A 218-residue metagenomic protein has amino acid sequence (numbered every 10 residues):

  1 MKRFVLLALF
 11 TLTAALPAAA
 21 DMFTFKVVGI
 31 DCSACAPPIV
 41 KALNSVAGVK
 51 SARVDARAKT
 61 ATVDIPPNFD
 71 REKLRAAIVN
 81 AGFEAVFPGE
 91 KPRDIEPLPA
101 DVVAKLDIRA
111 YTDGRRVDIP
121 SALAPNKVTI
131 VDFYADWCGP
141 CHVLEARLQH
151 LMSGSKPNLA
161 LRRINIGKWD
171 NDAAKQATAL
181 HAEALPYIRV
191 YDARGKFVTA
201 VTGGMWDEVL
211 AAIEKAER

Functional and structural regions predicted by a protein language model:
V5-A15: Bacterial N-terminal signal peptides
D21, I108-V128: A short beta-strand-turn-helix
T24-K73: N-terminal targeting signals for Sec/Tat export/insertion, comprising classic cleavable signal peptides
V28-D31, N126-T129, F133-W137, A184: Short pre-active-site segment immediately N-terminal to redox-active cysteine/selenocysteine motifs in thiol-based
V40-A42, H142-S155: Typically the conserved alpha-helix immediately C-terminal to a functionally engaged Cys/Sec in thioredoxin-like
D55-T60, F133, K156-D172: Thiol-based oxidoreductase modules, predominantly thioredoxin-like and allied folds used for disulfide exchange
A77, A184, R189-R218: Non-catalytic, surface beta->alpha helical segment in thiol-disulfide oxidoreductase systems
V79-A110, A124: N-proximal helix/coil linker or "cap" segments that precede and/or mark the start of modular domains
